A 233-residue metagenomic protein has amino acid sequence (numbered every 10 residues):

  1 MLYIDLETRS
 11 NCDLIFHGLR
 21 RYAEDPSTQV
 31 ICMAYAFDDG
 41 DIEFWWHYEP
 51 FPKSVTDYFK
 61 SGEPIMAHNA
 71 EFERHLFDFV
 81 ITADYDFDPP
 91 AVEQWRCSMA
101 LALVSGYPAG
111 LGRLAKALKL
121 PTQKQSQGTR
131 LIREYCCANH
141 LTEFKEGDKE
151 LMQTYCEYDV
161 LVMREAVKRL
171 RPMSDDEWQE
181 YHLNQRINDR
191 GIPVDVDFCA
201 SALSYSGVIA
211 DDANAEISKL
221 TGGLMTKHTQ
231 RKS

Functional and structural regions predicted by a protein language model:
M1-C32, A36: Gly/Thr-rich phosphate-binding beta-strand-loop-beta motif of the actin/hexokinase/Hsp70
M1-E7, C12, A117, L131-S233: Conserved "right-hand" nucleotidyltransferase catalytic core of DNA-directed polymerases
D13-I15, H75-V80, D189: A short acidic (Asp/Glu
H17-G18, G106, G128, G191 (+1 more regions): Glycine-centered flexibility motif
T28-Y35, D39-Y58, E63-R171, D176 (+1 more regions): Active-site-proximal helix-loop-helix substrate-binding element of RNase H-like nuclease domains
